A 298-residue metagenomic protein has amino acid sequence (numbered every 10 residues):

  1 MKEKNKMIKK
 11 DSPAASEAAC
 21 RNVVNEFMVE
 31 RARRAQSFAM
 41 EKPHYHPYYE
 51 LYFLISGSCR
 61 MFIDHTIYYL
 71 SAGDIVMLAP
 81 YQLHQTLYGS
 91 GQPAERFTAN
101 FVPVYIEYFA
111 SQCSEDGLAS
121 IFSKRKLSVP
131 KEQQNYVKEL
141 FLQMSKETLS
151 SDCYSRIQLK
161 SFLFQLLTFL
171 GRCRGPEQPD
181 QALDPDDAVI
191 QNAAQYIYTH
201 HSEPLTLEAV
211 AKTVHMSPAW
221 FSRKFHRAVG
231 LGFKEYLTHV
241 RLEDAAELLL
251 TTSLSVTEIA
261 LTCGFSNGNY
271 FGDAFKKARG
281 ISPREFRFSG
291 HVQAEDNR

Functional and structural regions predicted by a protein language model:
M1-I75, Q82, S90, S111-L118 (+2 more regions): Generic protein-terminus/edge-of-domain signal
K2-R33, P80-L149, L167-P176: A hydrophobic/aromatic-rich effector-binding and dimerization subdomain of bacterial HTH-type transcriptional regulators
E50, E147, E243: Acidic-residue sensor for enzyme active/binding pockets
I55, K138-L149, A194, Y198-H201 (+1 more regions): Regular secondary-structure segments
F122-Q134, T148-S161, L167-T199, E203 (+3 more regions): Short, Lys/Arg-enriched, Trp-marked, Pro/Gly-tolerant hinge/linker segments that flank
Y196-H200, P204-L242, L250, L254 (+1 more regions): Basic/polar phosphate-binding segments, predominantly the helix-turn-helix DNA-binding elements of transcriptional
